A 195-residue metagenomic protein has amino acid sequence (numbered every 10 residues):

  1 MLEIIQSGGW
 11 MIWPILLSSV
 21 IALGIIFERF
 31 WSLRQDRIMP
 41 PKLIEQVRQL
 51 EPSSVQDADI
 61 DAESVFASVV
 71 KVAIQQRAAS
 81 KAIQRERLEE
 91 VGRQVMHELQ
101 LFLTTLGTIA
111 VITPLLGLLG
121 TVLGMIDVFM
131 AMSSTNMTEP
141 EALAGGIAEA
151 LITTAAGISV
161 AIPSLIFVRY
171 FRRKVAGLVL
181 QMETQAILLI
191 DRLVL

Functional and structural regions predicted by a protein language model:
M1-I44: Hydrophobic membrane-targeting segments
E3, M132-S134, P140-G145: Membrane-interfacial hairpin junctions
G9, L23, V55, V70 (+3 more regions): Residue-level signature of catalytic and energy-coupling elements of molecular machines, predominantly ATP/GTP-dependent
I12-I25, G107-P114, V160-S164: Alpha-helical transmembrane segments of integral membrane proteins
F27-Q35, S159-R173: Alpha-helical transmembrane segments of multi-pass membrane proteins
R37-L119, L123-M137, R169-L195: Predominantly long cytosolic amphipathic alpha-helical stalk/bundle segments
E141, G145-V168: Pore-lining and gate-forming transmembrane alpha-helices of multi-pass membrane transport proteins
